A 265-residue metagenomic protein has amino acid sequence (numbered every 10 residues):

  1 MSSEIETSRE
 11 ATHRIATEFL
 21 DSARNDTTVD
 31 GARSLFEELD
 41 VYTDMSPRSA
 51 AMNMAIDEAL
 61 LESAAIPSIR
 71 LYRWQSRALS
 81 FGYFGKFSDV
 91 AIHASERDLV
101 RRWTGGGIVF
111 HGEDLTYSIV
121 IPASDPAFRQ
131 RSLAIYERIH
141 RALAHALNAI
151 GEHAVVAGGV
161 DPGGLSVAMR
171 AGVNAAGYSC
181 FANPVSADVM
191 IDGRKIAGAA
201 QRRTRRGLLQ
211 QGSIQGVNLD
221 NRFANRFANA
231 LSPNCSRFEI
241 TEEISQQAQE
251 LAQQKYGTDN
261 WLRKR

Functional and structural regions predicted by a protein language model:
M1-E18, R24-R33, G151, A168-A171 (+1 more regions): A cross-taxon signal for low-complexity, glycine/charged-rich
G31-A94, D98-R102, I108, P233-R265: Active-site loop/lid in soluble adenylation, ligation, and acyl-transfer enzymes
S46, P126-A134, I214-V217: Flexible, glycine/proline-enriched loop segments at strand-loop-helix junctions that form or flank small-ligand binding
G107-P126, Q210: Residues forming anionic-ligand binding surfaces in small-molecule and nucleic-acid pockets of primarily soluble enzymes
I121-A123, F128, E137-V156, A224-I240: Well-ordered alpha/beta subsegment
N148, E152-N221: A contiguous pocket-lining binding segment that forms or flanks enzyme active sites
M190, K195, Q201-R265: C-terminal accessory segment of soluble enzyme catalytic cores
